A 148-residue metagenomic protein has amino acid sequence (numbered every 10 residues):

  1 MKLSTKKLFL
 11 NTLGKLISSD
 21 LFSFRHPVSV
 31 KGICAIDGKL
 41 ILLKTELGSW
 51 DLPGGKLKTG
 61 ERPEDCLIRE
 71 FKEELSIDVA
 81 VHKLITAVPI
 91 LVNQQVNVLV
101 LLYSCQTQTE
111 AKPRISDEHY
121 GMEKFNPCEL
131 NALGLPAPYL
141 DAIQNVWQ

Functional and structural regions predicted by a protein language model:
M1-K31: Acidic, metal-coordinating catalytic segment for phosphate/diphosphate chemistry, firing primarily on the Nudix
V28-V30, G38, L99-L101, Y120: Change "...and in nucleic-acid phosphodiester-cleaving endonucleases..." to "...and in nucleic-acid processing enzymes
C34, L102-Q106, K124-N126: Short, well-ordered beta-strand micro-motif
A35-E73: Conserved Nudix-box catalytic region and its N-terminal flanking loop in Nudix hydrolases and closely related
S49-W50, E118-Q148: Nudix hydrolase/Nudix homology domain
G55, R69-E70, H82, F125-C128: Structural detector for helix-capping/boundary residues
D78-A87: A short coil-to-beta-strand element that immediately follows conserved catalytic motifs
V88-K112: Active-site-adjacent beta-strand/loop module that shapes the phosphate/pyrophosphate-binding cleft
